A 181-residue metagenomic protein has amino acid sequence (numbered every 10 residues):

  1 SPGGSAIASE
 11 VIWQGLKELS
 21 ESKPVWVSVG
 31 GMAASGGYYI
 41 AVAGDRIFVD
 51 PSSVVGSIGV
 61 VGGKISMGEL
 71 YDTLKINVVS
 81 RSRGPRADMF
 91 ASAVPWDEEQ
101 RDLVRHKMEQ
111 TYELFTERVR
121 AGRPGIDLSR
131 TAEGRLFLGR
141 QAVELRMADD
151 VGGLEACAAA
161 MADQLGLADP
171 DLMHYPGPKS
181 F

Functional and structural regions predicted by a protein language model:
S1-V54, V61-F181: N-terminal organellar transit peptides
